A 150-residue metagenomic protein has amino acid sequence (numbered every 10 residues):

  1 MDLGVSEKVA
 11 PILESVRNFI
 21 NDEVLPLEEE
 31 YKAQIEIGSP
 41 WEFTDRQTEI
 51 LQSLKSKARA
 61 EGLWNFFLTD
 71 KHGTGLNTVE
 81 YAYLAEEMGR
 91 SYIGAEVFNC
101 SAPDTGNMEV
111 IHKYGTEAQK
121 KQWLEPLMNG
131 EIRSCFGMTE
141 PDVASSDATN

Functional and structural regions predicted by a protein language model:
M1-V16: Intrinsic disorder at enzyme termini
R17-N21, L25: Structural signal for well-ordered, non-membrane alpha-helices
L27-C100, N129, G137-D142: Active-site beta-strand/loop segments that form the cofactor-binding cradle of oxidoreductase flavoproteins
T74, Y114-N150: Glycine-rich, Trp-frequent "lid" loop and neighboring beta-strands that shape and gate the flavin cofactor pocket
F98-A118: N-terminal glycine-rich flavin-associated loop
